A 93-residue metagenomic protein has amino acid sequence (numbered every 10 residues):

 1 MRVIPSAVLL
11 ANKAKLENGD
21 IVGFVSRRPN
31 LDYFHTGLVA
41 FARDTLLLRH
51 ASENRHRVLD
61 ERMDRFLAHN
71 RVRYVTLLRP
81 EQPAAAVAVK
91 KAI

Functional and structural regions predicted by a protein language model:
M1-S26: A mid-sequence, solvent-exposed acidic-amphipathic segment
E17, V22-I93: C-terminal soluble interaction/assembly domains
